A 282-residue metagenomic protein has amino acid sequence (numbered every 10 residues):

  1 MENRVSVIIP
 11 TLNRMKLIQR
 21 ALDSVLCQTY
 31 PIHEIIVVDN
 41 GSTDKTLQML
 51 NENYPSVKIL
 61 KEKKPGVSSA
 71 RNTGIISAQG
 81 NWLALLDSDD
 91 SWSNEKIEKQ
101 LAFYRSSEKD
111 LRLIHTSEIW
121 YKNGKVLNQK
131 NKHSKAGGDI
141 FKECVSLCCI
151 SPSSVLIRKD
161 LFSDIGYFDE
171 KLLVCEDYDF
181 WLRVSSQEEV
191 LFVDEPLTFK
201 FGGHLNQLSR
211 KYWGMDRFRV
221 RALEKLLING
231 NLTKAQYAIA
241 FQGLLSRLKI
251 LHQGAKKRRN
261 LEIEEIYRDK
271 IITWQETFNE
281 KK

Functional and structural regions predicted by a protein language model:
M1-L26: N-proximal low-complexity "stem/linker" segments adjacent to membrane-targeting elements
K16-Q19, T43-E52, S91, E95: Acidic helix N-cap motif at the loop->helix transition within catalytic regions of sugar-transfer enzymes
S24, P31, D39-Q48, D87: A conserved acidic beta->alpha catalytic loop
E62-A78: Glycine-rich, basic loop-to-helix element that forms the pyrophosphate-binding segment of sugar-nucleotide handling
I76, H133-A222: Conserved nucleotide-sugar donor-binding catalytic segment
L83: Short aromatic/hydrophobic "clamp" motif used to bind/position activated sugar donors
E95-N128: Conserved donor NDP-sugar-binding/catalytic core segment of glycosyltransferases
P196-G203, S209-K234, R258-T277: Catalytic core of nucleotide-sugar-dependent glycosyltransferases
